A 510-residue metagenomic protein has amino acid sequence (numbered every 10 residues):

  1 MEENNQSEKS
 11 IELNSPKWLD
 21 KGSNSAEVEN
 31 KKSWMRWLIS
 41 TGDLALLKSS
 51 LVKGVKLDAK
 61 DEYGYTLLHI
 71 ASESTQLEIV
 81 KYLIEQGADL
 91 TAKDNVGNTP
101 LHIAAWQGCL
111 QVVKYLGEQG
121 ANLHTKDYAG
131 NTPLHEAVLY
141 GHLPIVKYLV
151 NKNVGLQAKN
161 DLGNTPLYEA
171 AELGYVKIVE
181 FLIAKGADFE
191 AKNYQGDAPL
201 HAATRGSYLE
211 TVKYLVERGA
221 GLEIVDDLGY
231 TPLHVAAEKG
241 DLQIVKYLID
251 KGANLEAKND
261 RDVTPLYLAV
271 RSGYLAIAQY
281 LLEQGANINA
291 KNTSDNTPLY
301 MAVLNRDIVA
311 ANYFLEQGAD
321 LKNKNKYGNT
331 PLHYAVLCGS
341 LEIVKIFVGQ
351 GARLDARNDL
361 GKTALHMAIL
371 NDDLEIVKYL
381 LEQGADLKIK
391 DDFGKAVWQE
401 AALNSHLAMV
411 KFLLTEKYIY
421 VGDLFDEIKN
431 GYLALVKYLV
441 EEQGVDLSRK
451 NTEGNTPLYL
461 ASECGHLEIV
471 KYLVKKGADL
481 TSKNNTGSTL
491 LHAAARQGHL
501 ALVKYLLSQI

Functional and structural regions predicted by a protein language model:
M1-K53, D58, E62-Y65, K411-T415 (+2 more regions): Intrinsically disordered, low-complexity regulatory segments in ankyrin-centric signaling systems
L46, I79, V112, I145 (+11 more regions): Conserved ankyrin/ankyrin-like repeat signature
L57, L90, L123, L156 (+10 more regions): Ankyrin-repeat inter-repeat connecting loop/turn
